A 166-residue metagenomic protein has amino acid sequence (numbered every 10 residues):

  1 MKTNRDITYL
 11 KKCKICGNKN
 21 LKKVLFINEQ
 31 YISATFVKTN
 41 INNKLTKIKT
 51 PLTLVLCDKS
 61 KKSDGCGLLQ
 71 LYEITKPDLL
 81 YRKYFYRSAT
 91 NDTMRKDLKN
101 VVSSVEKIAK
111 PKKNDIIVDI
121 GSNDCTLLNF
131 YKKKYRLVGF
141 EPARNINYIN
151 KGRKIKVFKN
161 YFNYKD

Functional and structural regions predicted by a protein language model:
K2-N91: N-terminal juxtadomain amphipathic helix that follows a signal peptide/anchor or precedes a small N-terminal auxiliary
R95-N114: Conserved alpha-helix/loop element of class I SAM-dependent methyltransferases that forms part of the SAM/SAH-binding
K113-N123: Conserved class I S-adenosyl-L-methionine
D124-K134: Conserved SAM-binding loop of SAM-dependent methyltransferases across substrates and taxa, primarily the Class I
R136-E141: Conserved SAM-binding motif I beta-strand of class I
A143-N145: Conserved SAM/SAH-binding beta-strand->alpha-helix loop
I149-K151: Conserved SAM-binding loop
R153-K165: Conserved SAM-binding strand-loop segment of SAM-dependent methyltransferases
